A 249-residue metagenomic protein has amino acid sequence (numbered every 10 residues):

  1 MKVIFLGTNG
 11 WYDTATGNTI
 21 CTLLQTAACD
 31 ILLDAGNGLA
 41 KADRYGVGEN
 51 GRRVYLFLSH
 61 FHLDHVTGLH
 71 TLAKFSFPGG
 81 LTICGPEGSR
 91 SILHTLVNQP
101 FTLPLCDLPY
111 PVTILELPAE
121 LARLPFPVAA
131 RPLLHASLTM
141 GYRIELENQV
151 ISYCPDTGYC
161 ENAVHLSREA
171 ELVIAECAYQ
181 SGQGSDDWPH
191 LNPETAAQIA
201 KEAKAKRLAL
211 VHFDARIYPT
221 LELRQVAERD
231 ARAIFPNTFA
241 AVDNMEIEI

Functional and structural regions predicted by a protein language model:
M1-S152, G158-C160, H165, R224-I249: Binuclear metal-dependent hydrolase catalytic cores
Y159-M245: Cap/insert and terminal regions of metallo-dependent hydrolase folds
